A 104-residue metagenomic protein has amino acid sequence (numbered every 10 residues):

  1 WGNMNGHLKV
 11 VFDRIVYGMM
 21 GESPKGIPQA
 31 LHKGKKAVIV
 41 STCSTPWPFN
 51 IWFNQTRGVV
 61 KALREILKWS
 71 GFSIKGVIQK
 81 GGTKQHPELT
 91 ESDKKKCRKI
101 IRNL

Functional and structural regions predicted by a protein language model:
W1-A62: Helix-loop-strand module that forms the ligand-binding subsite of alpha/beta enzymes
F53, R57-L104: Glycine-rich phosphate/pyrophosphate-binding loop and the adjoining helix
